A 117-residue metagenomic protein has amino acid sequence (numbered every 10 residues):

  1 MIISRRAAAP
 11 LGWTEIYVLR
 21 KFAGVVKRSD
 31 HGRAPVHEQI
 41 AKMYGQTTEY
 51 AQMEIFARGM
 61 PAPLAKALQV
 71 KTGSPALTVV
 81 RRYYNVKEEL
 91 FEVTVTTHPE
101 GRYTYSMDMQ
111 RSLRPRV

Functional and structural regions predicted by a protein language model:
M1-V117: C-terminal all-alpha effector/ligand-binding and dimerization domain of prokaryotic HTH-type transcriptional repressors
